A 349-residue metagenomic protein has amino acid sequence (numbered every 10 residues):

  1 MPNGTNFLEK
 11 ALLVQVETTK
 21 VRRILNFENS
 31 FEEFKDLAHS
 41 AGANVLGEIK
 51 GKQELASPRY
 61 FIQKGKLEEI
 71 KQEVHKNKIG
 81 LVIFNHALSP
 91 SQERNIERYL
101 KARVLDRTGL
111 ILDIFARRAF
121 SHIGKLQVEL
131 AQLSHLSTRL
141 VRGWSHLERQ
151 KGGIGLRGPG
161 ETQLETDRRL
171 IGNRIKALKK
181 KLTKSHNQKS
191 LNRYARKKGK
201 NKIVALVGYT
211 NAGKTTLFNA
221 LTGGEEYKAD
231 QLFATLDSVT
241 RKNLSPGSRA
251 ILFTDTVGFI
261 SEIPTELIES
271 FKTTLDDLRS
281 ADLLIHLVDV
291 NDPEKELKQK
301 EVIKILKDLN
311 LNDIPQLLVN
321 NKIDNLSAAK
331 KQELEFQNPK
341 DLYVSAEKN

Functional and structural regions predicted by a protein language model:
M1-L112: N-terminal accessory targeting/assembly segments
P2, F27-E32, L55-Q72, T235-S238 (+2 more regions): Switch II of P-loop NTPase G domains
N3-A11, G143-L283, V288: Conserved G1/Walker A P-loop phosphate-binding module
T5-N6, V74-K76, E97, K198 (+6 more regions): Conserved catalytic network of the ASCE P-loop NTPase/AAA+ motor domain
E17-V21, Q53-Y60, A87-P90, S261-P264 (+4 more regions): Conserved Switch II/interswitch segment of TRAFAC-class P-loop GTPases
F34, V82, L133, I171 (+5 more regions): Residue-level signature of catalytic and energy-coupling elements of molecular machines, predominantly ATP/GTP-dependent
Y99-P159, N312-L317, K322-N349: Canonical P-loop GTPase G-domain recognition
